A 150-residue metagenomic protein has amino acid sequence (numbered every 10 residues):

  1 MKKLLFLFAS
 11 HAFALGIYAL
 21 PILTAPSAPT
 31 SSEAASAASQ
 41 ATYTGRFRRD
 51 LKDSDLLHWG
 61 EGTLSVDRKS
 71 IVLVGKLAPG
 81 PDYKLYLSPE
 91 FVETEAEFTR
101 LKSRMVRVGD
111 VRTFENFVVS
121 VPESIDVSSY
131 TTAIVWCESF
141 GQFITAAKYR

Functional and structural regions predicted by a protein language model:
M1-L4: Positively charged n-region of N-terminal signal peptides that target proteins for export
F6-P21: Hydrophobic membrane-insertion alpha-helices, especially the h-region of bacterial N-terminal signal peptides
P21-D67, R100-S103: Transition segment at domain starts
E61-Y83: Short, surface-exposed binding/anchoring microloops in extracellular/periplasmic proteins
A78, E90-E93: Acidic glycine-/aspartate-rich tracts in secreted/extracellular proteins
L85-E90, W136: Predominantly extracellular/luminal cell-surface or secreted proteins
E95-P122: An anionic, turn-rich surface loop/hairpin at beta-sheet edges that serves as a generic interaction/coordination patch
P122-A146: Short, exposed beta-strand-loop hairpins at the edges of beta-sheets in extracellular/periplasmic proteins
